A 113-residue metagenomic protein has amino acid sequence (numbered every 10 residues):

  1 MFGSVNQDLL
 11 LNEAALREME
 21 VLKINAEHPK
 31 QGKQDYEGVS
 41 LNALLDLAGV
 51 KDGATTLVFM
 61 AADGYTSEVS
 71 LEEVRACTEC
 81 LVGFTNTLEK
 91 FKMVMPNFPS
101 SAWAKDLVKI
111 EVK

Functional and structural regions predicted by a protein language model:
M1-K113: N-terminal intrinsically disordered, low-complexity segments enriched in P/E/S/T
